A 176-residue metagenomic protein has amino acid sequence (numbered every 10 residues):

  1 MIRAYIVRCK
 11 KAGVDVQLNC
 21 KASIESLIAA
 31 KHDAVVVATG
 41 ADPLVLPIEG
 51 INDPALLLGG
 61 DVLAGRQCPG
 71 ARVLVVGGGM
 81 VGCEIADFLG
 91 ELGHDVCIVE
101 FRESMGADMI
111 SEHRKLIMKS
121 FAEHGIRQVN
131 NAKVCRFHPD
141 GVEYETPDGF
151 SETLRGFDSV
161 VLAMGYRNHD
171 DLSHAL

Functional and structural regions predicted by a protein language model:
M1-A12, D87-A132: Rossmann-like dinucleotide-binding cores of NAD(P)H-dependent redox enzymes
Q17-A29, A38-A55, G59-M109, E143-L176: Rossmann-like dinucleotide/flavin-binding elements
V37-A38, V129: Short, conserved beta-strand edge motifs with alternating hydrophobic and charged residues
P139-G141: A generic structural signal for beta-strand entry/edge sites
